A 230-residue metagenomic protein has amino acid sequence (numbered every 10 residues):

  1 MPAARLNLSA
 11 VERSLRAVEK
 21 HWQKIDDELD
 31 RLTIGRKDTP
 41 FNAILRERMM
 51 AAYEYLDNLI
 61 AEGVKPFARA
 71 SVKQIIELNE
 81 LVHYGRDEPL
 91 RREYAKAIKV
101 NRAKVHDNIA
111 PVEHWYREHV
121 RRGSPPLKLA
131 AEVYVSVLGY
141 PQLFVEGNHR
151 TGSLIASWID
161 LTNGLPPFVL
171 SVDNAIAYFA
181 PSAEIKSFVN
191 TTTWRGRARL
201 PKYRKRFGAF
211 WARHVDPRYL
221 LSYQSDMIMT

Functional and structural regions predicted by a protein language model:
M1-T230: FIC/Doc superfamily catalytic core
